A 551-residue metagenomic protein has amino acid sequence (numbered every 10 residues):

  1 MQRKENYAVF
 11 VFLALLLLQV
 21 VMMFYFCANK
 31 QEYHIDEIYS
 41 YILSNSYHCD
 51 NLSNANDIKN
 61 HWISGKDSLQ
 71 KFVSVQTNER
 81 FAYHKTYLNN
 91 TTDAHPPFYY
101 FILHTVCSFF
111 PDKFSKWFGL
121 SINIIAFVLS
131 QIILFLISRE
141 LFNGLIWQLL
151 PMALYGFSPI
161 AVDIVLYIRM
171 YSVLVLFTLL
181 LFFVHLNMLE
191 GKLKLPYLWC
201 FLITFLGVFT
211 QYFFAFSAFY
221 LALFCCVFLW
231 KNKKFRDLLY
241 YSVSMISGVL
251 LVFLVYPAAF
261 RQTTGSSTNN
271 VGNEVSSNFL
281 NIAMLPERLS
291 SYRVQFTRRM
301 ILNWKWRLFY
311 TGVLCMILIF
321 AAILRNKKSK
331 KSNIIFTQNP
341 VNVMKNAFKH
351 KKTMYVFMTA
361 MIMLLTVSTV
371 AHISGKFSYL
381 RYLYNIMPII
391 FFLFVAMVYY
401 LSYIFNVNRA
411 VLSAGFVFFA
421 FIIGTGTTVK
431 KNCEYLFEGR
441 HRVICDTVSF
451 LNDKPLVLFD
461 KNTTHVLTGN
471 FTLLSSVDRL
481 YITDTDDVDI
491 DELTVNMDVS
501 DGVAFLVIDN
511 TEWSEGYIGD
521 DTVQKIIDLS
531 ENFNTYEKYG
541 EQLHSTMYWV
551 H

Functional and structural regions predicted by a protein language model:
Y7-S74, S247-Q262: Transmembrane signal-anchor helices characteristic of membrane glycosylation enzymes that use polyprenol
F12-L17, I246, N342-N346, V398-T428: Signature aromatic-anchored transmembrane alpha helix within multi-pass, membrane-resident enzymes that catalyze glycan
N45-H95, C107-K116: Interfacial juxtamembrane loops and adjacent helix segments that form the catalytic/substrate-binding surfaces
T105, I133, A153-F157, A161 (+3 more regions): Specific aromatic-rich, kink-prone transmembrane helix
W117, L134-F157: Transmembrane-helix signature of polytopic, membrane-embedded enzymes that assemble or transfer cell-envelope glycans
P151, P196-Y212, I246-S247: Membrane-interface alpha helices of multi-pass inner-membrane proteins
Y310-V313, M354-M358, M363, S374-N406: Hydrophobic/aromatic-rich transmembrane helices and adjacent perimembrane loops
A420-T483: Membrane-embedded, lumen/periplasm-facing catalytic core of multi-pass transferases that use lipid-linked donors
